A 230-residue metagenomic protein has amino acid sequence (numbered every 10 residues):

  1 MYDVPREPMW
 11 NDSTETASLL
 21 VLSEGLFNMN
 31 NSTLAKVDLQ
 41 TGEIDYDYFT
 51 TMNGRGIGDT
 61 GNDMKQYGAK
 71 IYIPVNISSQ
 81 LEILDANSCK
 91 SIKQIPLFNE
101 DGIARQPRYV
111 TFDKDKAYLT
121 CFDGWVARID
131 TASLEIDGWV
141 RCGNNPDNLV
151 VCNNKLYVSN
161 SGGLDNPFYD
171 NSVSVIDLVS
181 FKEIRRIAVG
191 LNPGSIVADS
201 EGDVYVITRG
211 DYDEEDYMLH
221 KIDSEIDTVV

Functional and structural regions predicted by a protein language model:
M1-V230: Predominantly soluble domains enriched in secretory-pathway, periplasmic, or organellar proteins
